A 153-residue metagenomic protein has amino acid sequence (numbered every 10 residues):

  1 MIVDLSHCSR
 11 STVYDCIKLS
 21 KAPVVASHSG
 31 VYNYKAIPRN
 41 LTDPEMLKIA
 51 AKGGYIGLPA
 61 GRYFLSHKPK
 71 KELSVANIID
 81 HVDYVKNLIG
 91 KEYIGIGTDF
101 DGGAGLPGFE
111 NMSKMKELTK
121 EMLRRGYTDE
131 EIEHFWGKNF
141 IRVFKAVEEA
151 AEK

Functional and structural regions predicted by a protein language model:
M1, C8-R10, S29-Y32, G61-Y63 (+1 more regions): Active-site beta-loop-alpha junctions enriched in small/polar residues
M1-V25, P38-K52, A76-E92: Histidine/acidic residue-rich metal-binding segments in metalloenzymes
V3, H28, I56, V85 (+3 more regions): Conserved, mostly hydrophobic/aromatic
L5-C8, K52, P59, I132 (+1 more regions): Glycoside hydrolase catalytic-domain context in secreted enzymes
I37-L41, K70-N77, E110-S113: Alpha-helix N-cap and loop-to-helix initiation/capping positions
Y55-F64, P69: A conserved active-site cap/scaffold subdomain adjacent to cofactor or substrate pockets
P59-A60, L88-M112: Short acidic/histidine-rich active-site segments
E110-K153: Mid-to-C-terminal alpha-helical segments outside catalytic/metal-binding sites
